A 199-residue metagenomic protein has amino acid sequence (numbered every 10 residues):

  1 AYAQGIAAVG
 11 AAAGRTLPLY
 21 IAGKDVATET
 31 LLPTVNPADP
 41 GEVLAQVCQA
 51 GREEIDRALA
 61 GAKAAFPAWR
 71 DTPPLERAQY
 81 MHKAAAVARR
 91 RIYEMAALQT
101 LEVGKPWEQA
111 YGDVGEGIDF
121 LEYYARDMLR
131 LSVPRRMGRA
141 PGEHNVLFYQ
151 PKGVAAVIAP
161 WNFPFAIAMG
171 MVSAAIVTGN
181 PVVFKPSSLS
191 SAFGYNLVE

Functional and structural regions predicted by a protein language model:
A1-L44: Hydrophobic face of amphipathic alpha-helices that form TPR/SEL1-like repeat modules and related alpha-solenoid
G14-R15, T30, L121, F148-V154: A short, charged/proline- and glycine-enriched loop that marks the coil->beta-strand transition at the N-terminal
K24-D25, A84, E116-G117, M137-G142: A glycine-rich phosphate-binding loop feature that marks nucleotide/adenosyl-phosphate handling sites
D25-V26, L31, G112, R136 (+1 more regions): Short capping/connector residues at structural and topological boundaries
L32-P33, V47-A50, L189: A generic structural motif
P40-S132: Glycine-rich loop-to-alpha-helix module at the N-terminal edge of alpha/beta enzyme cores
T100, G104-W107, M128-E199: Rossmann-like NAD(P) dinucleotide-binding subdomain of oxidoreductase/dehydrogenase enzymes
